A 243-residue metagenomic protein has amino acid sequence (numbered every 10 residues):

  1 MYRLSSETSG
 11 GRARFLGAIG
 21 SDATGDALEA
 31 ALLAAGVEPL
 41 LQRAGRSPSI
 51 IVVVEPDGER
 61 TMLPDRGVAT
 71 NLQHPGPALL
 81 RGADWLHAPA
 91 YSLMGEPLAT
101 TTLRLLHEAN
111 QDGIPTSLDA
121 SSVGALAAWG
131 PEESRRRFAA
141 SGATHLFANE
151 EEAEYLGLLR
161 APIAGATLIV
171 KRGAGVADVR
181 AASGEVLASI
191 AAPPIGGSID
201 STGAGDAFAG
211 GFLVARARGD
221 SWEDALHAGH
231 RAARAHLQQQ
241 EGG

Functional and structural regions predicted by a protein language model:
M1-R14, A23-A30, S198: Glycine-rich phosphate/adenosyl-contacting loop at the front of the ribokinase-like
L4, A31, G211, A215: Rossmann-fold NAD(P)-dependent oxidoreductase module
G10-R12, D26-I50, V54-A188: Ribokinase/PfkB-type carbohydrate-kinase core domain
G20: Active-site-proximal loop motif in hydrolases
H107-E108, G157-G243: Conserved phosphate-binding/catalytic region of the ribokinase-like
